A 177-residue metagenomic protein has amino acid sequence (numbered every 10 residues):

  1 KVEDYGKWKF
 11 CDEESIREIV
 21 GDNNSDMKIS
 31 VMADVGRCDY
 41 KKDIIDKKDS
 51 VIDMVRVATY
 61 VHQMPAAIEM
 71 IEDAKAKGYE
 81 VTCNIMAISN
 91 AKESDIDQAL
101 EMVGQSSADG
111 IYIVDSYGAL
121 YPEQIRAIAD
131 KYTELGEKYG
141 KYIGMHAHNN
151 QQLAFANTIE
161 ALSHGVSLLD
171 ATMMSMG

Functional and structural regions predicted by a protein language model:
V2-A99: Active-site beta->alpha loop and helix N-cap motifs at the rims of alpha/beta catalytic domains
D22-S25, A76-Y79, Q105-S107, E134-K141 (+1 more regions): Short helix-capping segments at alpha-helix termini
I44, V51, E80, Q105 (+3 more regions): Residue-level signal for well-ordered alpha-helical segments
K48-M54, D97-V114, E160-L169: Structural recognition of alpha->loop->beta junctions
A66-E72, S94-M102, I125-I128, A154-E160: Short, functional N-terminal and low-complexity linear motifs
V81-Y132: Glycine/proline-rich, positively charged, aromatic-decorated active-site loop/lid region on the catalytic face
G110, V114-G177: Catalytic alpha/beta core domains of metabolic enzymes, predominantly
